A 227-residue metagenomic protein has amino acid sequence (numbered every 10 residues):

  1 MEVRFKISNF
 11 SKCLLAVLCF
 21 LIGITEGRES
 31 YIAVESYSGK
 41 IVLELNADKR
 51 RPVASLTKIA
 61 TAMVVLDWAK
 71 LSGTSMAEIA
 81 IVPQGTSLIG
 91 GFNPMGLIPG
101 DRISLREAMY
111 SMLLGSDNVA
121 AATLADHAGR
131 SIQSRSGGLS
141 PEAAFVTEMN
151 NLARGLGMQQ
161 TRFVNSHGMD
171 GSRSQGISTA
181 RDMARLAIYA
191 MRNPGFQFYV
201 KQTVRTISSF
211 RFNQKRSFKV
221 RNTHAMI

Functional and structural regions predicted by a protein language model:
E2, E148, L152, T223: Non-catalytic cell-wall polysaccharide-engagement segments
E2-L14: Bacterial N-terminal signal peptides that target proteins for export
I7, I22, A33, G39 (+5 more regions): Intrinsically disordered, low-complexity regions enriched in small/polar residues
K12-I22: Bacterial N-terminal signal peptides
C13-L14, F145, R192, K219: Alpha-helical structural motif
I22-R181, M191: Active-site-adjacent loops and short helices of periplasmic peptidoglycan-processing enzymes
R162, S174-D182, A187-I227: Domain-terminus/edge residues, biased toward the C-terminal soluble/receptor-binding domains of extracytoplasmic
